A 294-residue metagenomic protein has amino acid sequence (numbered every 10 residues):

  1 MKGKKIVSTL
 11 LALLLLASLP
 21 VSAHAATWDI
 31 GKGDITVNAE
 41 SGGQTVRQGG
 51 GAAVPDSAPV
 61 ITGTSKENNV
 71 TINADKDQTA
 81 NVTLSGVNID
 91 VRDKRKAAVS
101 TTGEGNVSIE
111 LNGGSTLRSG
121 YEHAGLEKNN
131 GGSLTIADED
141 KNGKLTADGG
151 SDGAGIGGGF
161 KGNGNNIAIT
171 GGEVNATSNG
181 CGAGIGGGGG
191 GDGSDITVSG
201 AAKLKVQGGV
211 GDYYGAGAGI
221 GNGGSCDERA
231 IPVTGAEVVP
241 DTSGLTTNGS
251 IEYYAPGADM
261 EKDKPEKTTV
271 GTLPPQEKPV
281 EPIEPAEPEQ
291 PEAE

Functional and structural regions predicted by a protein language model:
M1-G3: N-terminal secretory signal peptides that target proteins for export/translocation
K5-L16, P20-P279: A composition-driven surface/loop motif
P279-E294: Intrinsically disordered, low-complexity proline-rich tandem-repeat tracts
